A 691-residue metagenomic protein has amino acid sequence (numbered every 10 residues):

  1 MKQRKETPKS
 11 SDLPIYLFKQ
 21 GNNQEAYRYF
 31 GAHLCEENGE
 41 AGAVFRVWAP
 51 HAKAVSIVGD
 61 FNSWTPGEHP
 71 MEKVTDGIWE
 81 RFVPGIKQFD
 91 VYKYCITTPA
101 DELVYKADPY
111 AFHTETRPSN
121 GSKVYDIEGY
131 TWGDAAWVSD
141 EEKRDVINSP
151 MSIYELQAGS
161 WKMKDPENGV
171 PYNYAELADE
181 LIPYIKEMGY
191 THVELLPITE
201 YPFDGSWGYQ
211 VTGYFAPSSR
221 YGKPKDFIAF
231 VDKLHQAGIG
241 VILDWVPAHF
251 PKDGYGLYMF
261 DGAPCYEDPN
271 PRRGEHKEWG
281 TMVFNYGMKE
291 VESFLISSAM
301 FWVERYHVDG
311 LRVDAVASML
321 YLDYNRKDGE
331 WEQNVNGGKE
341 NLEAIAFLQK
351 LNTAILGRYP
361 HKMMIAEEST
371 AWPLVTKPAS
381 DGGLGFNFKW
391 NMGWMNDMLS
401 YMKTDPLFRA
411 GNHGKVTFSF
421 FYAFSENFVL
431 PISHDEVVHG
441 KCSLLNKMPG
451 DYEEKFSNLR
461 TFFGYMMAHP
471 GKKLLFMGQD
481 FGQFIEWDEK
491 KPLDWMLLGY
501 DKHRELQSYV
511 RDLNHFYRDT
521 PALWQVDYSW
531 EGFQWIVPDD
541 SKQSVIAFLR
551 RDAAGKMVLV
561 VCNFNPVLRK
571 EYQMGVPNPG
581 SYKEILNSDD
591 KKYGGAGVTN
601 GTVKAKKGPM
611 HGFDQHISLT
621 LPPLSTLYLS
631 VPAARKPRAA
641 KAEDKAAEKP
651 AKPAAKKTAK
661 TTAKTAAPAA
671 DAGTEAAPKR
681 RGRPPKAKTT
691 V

Functional and structural regions predicted by a protein language model:
M1-E40, V44, K73-E155, S160-G169 (+2 more regions): The feature marks proteins involved in alpha-glucan
V47, Y94, L156, I185 (+12 more regions): Conserved, mostly hydrophobic/aromatic
W48-V55, P577-G580: Short proline/glycine-enriched turn/loop motifs at strand-loop junctions of beta-rich domains
Q88-Y92, G601-K636: C-terminal beta-strand-rich structural cap/linker in extracellular carbohydrate-active enzymes
E115, A135-M151, Q157-E340, L619: Substrate-binding/active-site clefts of carbohydrate-active enzymes
H307-D309, Y324-K490, L497, R518-D589 (+1 more regions): Conserved alpha/beta catalytic core and glycan-binding cleft of carbohydrate-active enzymes
K502-L523: Catalytic cores of secreted or luminal carbohydrate-active enzymes
R635-V691: Intrinsically disordered, polybasic Lys/Arg-rich low-complexity tracts
